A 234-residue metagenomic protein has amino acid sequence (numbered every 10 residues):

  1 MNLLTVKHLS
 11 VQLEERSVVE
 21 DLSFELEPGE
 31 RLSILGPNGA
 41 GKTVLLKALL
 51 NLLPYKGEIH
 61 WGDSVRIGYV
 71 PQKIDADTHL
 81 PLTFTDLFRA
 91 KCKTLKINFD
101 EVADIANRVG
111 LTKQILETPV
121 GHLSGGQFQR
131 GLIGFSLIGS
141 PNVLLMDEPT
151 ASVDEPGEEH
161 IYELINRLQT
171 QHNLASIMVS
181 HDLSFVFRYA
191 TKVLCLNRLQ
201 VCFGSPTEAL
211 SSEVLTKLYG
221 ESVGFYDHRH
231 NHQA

Functional and structural regions predicted by a protein language model:
F99-I115: Conserved ABC ATPase "signature" region
P119-L123: Conserved ABC ATPase signature
L144-E148: Catalytic Walker B motif of ABC-type/P-loop ATPase nucleotide-binding domains
E155-G157: Helix N-cap at the start of a conserved alpha-helix in ABC-type nucleotide-binding domains
S180-H181: H-loop/switch region of ABC-family ATPase nucleotide-binding domains
V193-P206: H-loop (His-switch) and adjacent beta-strand-loop-beta switch element of ABC-type ATPase nucleotide-binding domains
E208-E213, L218-A234: ABC ATPase nucleotide-binding domains
